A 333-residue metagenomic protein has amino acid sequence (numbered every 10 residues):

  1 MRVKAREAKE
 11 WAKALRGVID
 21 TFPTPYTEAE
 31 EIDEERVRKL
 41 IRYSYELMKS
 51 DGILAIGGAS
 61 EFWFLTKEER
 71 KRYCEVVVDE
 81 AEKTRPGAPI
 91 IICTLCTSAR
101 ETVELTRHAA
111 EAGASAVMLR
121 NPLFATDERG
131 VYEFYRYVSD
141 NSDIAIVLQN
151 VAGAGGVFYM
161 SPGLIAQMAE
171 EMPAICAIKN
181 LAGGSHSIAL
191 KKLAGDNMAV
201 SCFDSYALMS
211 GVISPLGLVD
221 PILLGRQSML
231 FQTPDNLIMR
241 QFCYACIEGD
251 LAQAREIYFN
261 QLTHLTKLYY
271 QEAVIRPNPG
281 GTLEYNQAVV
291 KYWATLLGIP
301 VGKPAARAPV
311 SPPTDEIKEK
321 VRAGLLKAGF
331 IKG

Functional and structural regions predicted by a protein language model:
R2-E10, A14, I19-P25, E46-M48 (+2 more regions): C-terminal alpha-helical cap/extension of soluble enzyme domains
R2-Y159, I165-Q167, C176, P309-S311 (+1 more regions): Active-site beta->alpha loop and helix N-cap motifs at the rims of alpha/beta catalytic domains
K4-E7, R85, A189, G195 (+2 more regions): Serine/threonine-rich low-complexity intrinsically disordered regions
I32-E35, E68, R72, R129 (+9 more regions): Conserved active-site and cofactor/substrate-binding residues in soluble primary-metabolism enzymes
S60, F64-E68, Y132-E133, S161-P162 (+5 more regions): Short amphipathic alpha-helical patches
F62, R120, D127, G156 (+6 more regions): Residue-level signal for alpha-helical context at structural boundaries
V76, Y137, Q167, A189 (+3 more regions): Alpha-helical scaffold segments in soluble metabolic enzymes
S139-A145, A152-E272: Catalytic alpha/beta core domains of metabolic enzymes, predominantly
